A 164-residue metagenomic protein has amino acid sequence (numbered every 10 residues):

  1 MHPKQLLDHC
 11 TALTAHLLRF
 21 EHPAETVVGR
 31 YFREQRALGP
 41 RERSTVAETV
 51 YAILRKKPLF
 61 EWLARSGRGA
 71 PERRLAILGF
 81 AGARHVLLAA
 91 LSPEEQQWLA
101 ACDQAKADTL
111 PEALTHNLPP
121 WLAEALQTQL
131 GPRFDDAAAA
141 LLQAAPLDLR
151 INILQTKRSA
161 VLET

Functional and structural regions predicted by a protein language model:
M1-T164: Class I Rossmann-like S-adenosyl-L-methionine
